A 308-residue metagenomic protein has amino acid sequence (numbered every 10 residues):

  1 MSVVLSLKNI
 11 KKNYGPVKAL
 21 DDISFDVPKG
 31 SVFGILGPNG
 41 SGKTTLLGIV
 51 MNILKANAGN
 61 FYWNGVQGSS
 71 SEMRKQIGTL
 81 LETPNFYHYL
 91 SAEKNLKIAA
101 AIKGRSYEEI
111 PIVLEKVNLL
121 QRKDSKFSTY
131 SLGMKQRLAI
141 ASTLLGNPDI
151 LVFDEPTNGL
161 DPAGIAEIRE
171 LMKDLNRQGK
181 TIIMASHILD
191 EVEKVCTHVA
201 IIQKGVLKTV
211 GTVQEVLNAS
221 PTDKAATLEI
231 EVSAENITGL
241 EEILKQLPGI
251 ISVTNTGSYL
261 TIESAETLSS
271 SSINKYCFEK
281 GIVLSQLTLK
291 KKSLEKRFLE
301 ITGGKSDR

Functional and structural regions predicted by a protein language model:
M1-K11, G304-R308: ABC-family P-loop ATPase nucleotide-binding domain
L5, K12-M184, L189-Q203, L207-T209: ABC transporter nucleotide-binding domains
N64, A101-G104, L217-T222, G249 (+2 more regions): A generic structural signal for secondary-structure junctions that act as hinges or helix/strand caps at the edges
Q67-G68, G104, L207, A234-E235 (+2 more regions): Short, surface-exposed acidic/glycine-rich loop or hinge patches that mediate macromolecular interfaces
E170-S264: ABC transporter nucleotide-binding domain
S264-R308: C-terminal coupling/interaction segments
